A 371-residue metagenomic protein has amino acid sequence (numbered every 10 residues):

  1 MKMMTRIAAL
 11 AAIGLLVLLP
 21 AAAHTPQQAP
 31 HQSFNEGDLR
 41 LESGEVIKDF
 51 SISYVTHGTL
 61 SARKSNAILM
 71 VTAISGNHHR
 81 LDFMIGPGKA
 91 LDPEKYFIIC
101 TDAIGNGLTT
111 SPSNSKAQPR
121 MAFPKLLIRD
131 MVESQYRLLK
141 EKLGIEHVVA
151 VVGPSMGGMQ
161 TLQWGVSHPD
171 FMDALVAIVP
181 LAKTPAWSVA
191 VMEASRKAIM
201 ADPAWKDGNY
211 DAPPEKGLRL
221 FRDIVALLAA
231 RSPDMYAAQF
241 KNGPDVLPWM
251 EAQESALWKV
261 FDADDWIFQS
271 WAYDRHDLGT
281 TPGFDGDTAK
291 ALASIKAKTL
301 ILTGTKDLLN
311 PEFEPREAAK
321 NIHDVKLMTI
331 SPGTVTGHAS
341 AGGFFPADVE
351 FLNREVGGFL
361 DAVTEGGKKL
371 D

Functional and structural regions predicted by a protein language model:
V55-A117: N-terminal cap/lid subdomain of alpha/beta-hydrolase-fold enzymes
R129-V149: Conserved acidic catalytic loop of the alpha/beta-hydrolase fold
H147-A186: Conserved hydrolase catalytic core segment
F171, V176-A256: Alpha/beta-hydrolase-fold enzymes
P282, G286-T288, A297, P311-K320: Short alpha-helix in the alpha/beta-hydrolase fold that links the catalytic acid
I295, I301-T303: Short beta-strand/loop motif that positions the catalytic acidic residue of the alpha/beta-hydrolase fold
T305-N310: Acidic catalytic loop of the alpha/beta-hydrolase fold
V325-D371: Catalytic active-site module of serine/aspartate enzymes centered on a nucleophile-bearing elbow/loop
